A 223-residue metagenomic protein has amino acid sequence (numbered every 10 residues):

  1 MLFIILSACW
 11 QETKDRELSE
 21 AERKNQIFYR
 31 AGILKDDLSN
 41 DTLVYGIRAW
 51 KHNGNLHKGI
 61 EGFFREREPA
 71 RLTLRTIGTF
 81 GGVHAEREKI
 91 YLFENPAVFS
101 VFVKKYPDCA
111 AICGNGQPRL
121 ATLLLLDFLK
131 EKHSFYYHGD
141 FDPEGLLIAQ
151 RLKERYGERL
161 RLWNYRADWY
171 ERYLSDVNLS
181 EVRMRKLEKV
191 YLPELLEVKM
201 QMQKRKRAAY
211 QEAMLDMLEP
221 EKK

Functional and structural regions predicted by a protein language model:
M1-C113, P118-K132, E144, Q150-R151 (+1 more regions): Nucleic-acid enzyme cleavage-core boundary/entry regions
A110, R159-R161: Conserved beta-strand segments of alpha/beta enzyme cores
I112, Y137-H138: Short, conserved beta-strand edge motifs with alternating hydrophobic and charged residues
H138-E144: Extended C-terminal subregions enriched in glycine
L152-R159: A short, gly/pro- and small-residue-rich
N164-R166: Segments surrounding the PLD/"HKD" phosphodiesterase catalytic module and close analogs
